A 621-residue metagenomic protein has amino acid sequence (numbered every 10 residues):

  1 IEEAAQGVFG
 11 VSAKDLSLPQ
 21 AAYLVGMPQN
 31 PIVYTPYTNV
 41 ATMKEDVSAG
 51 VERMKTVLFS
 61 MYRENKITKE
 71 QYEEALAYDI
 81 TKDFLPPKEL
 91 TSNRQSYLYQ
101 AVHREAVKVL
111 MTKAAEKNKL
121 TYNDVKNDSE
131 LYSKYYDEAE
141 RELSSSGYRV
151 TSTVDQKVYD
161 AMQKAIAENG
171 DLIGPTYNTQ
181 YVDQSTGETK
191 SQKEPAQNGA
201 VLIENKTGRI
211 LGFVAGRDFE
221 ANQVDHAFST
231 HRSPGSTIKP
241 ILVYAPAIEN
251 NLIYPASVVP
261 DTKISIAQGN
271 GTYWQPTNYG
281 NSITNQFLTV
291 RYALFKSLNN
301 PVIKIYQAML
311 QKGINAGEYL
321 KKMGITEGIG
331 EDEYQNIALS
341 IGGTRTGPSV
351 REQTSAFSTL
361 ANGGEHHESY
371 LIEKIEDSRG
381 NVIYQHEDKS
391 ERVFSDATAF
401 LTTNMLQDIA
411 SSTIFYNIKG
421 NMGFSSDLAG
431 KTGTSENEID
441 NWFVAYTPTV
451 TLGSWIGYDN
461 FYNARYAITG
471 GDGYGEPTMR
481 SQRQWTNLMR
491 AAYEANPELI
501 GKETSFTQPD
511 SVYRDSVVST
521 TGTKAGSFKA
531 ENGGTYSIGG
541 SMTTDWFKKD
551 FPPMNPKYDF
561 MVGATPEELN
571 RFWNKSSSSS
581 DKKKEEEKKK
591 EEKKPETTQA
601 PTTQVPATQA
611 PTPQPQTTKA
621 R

Functional and structural regions predicted by a protein language model:
I1-T153, T326, A338-G342: Non-catalytic, structured segments within soluble enzyme domains
Q6, Y273-N278, L310-T354: Mid-domain, small-residue-enriched loop/turn segments at the edges of structured enzyme/sensor domains
Q6-S12, Y34-S48, V57-L58, Y62 (+10 more regions): Second-shell loop/turn segments in exported
Y23-L24, G199-I203, I210-V214, S257-V258 (+7 more regions): Structural recognition of the beta-strand scaffold that forms the well-ordered cores of secreted hydrolase catalytic
T56, M61, M162, G208 (+6 more regions): Active-site SXXK
E89-L90, I253-A316, N336, S378-D408: Conserved catalytic neighborhood of penicillin-recognizing serine enzymes
S152-T186, V201-E204, F213-V214, F219-T230 (+2 more regions): A penicillin-recognizing enzyme superfamily signal
Y384-K389, Y513-S516, G526-R621: Intrinsically disordered, low-complexity repeat and linker tracts
